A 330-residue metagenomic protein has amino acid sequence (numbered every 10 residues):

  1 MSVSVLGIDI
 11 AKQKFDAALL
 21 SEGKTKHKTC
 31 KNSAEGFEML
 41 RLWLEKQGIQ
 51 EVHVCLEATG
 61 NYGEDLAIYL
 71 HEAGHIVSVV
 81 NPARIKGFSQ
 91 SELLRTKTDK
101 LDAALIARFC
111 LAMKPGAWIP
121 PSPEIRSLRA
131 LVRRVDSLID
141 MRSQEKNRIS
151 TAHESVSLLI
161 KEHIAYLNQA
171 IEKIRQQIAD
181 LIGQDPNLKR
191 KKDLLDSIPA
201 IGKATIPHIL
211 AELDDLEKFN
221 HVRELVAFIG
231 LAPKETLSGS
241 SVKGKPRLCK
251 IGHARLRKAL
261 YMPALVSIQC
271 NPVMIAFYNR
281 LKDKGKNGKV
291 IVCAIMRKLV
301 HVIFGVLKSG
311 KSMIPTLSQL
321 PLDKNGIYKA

Functional and structural regions predicted by a protein language model:
S2-L20, I106, L138: Gly/Thr-rich phosphate-binding beta-strand-loop-beta motif of the actin/hexokinase/Hsp70
K12, G60, R84, A211: Short, glycine/acidic-enriched loop or turn micro-motifs at the edges of active sites
G23-H53: Nucleic-acid-processing active sites and adjacent nucleic-acid-binding tracks, predominantly divalent metal-dependent
C55-D65: Acidic, metal-coordinating catalytic cores used for nucleic-acid/nucleotide bond scission and strand-transfer chemistry
I68, H75-I198: Long, charge-rich intrinsically disordered scaffolds of nucleic-acid metabolism proteins
M113-A117, K146, D214-K218, S267-M274 (+1 more regions): Short helix-capping/linker segments at secondary-structure and domain boundaries
K203, H208-K284, G288, K324 (+1 more regions): Phosphate-backbone recognition surface of nucleic-acid-processing proteins
D283-A330: Basic, amphipathic alpha-helical segments enriched in Lys/Arg and hydrophobic/aromatic residues
